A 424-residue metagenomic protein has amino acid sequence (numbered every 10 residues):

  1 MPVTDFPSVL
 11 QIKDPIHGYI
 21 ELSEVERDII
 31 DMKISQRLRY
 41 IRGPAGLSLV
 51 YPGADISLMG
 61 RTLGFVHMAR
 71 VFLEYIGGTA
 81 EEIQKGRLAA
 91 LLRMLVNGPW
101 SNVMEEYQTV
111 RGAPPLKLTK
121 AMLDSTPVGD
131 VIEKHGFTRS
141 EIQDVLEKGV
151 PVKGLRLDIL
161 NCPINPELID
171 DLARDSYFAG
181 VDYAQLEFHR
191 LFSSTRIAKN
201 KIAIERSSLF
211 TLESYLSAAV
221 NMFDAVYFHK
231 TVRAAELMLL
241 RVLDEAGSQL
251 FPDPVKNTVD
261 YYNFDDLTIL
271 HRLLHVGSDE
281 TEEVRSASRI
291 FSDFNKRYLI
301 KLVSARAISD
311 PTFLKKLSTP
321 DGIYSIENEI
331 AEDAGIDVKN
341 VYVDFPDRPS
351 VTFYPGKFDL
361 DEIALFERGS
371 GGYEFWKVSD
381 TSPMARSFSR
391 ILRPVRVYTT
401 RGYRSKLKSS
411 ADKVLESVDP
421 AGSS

Functional and structural regions predicted by a protein language model:
M1-K85, L95-S424: Histidine-centered, transition-metal-coordinating active-site segments
L92: Aromatic-lined, polymer-binding surfaces characteristic of secreted/periplasmic polysaccharide-degrading enzymes
